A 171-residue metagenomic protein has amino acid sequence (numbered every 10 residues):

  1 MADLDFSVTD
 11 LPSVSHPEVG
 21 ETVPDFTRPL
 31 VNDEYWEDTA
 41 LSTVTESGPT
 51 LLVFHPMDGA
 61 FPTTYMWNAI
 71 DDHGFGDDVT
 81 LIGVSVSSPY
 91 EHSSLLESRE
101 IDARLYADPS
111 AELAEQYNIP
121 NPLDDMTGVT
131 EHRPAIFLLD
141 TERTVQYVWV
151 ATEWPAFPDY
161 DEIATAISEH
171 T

Functional and structural regions predicted by a protein language model:
A2-T171: Chalcogenol-based redox active-site neighborhoods
